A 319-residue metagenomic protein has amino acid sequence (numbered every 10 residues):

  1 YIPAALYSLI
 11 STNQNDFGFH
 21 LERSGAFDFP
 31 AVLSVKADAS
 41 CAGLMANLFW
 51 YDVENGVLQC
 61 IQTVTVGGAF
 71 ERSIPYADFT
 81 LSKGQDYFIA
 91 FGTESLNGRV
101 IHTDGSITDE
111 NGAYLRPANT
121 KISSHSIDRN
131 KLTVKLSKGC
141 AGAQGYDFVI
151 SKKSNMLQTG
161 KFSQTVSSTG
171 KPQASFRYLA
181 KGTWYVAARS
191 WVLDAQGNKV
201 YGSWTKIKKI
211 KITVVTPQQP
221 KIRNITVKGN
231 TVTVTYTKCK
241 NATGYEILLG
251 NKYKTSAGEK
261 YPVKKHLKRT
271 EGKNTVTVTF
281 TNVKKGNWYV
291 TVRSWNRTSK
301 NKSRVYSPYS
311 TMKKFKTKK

Functional and structural regions predicted by a protein language model:
E22, A26-D28, G67, S82 (+8 more regions): Surface-exposed coil/turn segments at beta-strand junctions on protein surfaces, enriched
S24-D28, S40-L115: Proteolytic cleavage junctions
K36, F49-V53, F148-N155, A187-W191 (+2 more regions): Predominantly extracellular/luminal cell-surface or secreted proteins
A39-G43, G139-Q144, C239-T243: Short proline/glycine-enriched turn/loop motifs at strand-loop junctions of beta-rich domains
N55-T63, S73, M156-F162, N198-I207 (+2 more regions): Tryptophan-centered short beta-strand motifs
G112-C140, V200-N241, K302-K319: Pro/Thr/Ser/Gly-rich low-complexity, intrinsically disordered linker/stalk tracts
D147-L179, E246-K284: Recognizes extended acidic, P/S/T-rich segments that occur within or adjacent to Ig-like beta-sandwich modules
Y178-A195, N282-N301: Beta-strand-rich modules
